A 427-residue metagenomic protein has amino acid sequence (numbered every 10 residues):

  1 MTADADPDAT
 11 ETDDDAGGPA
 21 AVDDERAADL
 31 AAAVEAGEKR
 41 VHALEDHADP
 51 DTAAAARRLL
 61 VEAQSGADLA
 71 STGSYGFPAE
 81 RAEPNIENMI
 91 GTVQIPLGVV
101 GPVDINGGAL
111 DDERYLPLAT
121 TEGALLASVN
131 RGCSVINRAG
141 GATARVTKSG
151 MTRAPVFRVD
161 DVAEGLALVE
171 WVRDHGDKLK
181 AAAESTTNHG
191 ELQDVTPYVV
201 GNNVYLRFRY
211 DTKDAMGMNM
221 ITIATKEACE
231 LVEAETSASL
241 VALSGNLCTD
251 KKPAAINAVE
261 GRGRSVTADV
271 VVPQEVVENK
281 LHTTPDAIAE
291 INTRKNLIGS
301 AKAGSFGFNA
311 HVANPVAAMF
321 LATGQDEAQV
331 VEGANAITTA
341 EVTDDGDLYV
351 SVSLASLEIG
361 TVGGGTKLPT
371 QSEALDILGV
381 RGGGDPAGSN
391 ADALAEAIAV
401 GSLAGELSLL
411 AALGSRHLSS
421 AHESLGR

Functional and structural regions predicted by a protein language model:
M1-R114, K148: Acidic/polar, glycine-rich intrinsically disordered N-terminal extensions of enzymes
A70-T72, T186-P197, E235-N246, I288-N292 (+4 more regions): Flexible, glycine/charged-enriched surface loops at secondary-structure junctions
Y75-G76, M89-I90, V169, M218 (+6 more regions): Hydrophobic alpha-helical scaffolding
G91-A127, T212-I221, S300-G324, S402-G414: Conserved phosphate/anionic-ligand binding catalytic regions in large, soluble enzymes, centered on
V93, G98-V199, L206: Small-residue-rich
E122, D161-E164, Y210-M216, E358: A generic structural motif
D214-K367: Glycine-rich anion/phosphate-binding loop at the beta-strand->alpha-helix junction
Y349-R427: Internal helix-turn-beta structural module
